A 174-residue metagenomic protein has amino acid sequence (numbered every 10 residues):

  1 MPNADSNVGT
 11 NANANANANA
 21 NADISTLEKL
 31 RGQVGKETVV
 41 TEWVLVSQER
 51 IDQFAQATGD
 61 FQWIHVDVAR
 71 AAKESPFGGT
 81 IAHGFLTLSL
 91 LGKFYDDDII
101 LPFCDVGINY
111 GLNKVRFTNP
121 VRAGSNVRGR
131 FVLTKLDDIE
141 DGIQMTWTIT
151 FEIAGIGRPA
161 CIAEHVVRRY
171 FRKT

Functional and structural regions predicted by a protein language model:
P2, N19-A82: Catalytic strand-loop segment that frames the active site of acyl-thioester-processing enzymes
P2-D5, N13-Q33, P120-T174: HotDog/MaoC-like acyl-thioester-processing domains
V39, W43-L45, R116, V166-R168: Generic structural detector for well-ordered beta-strands
D52-A55, L88-G92: Predominant activation on well-ordered alpha-helical scaffold segments within soluble catalytic domains
S75-A82, S89-R130: Hydrophobic beta-strand-centered segment that forms part of the acyl-chain substrate-binding groove
